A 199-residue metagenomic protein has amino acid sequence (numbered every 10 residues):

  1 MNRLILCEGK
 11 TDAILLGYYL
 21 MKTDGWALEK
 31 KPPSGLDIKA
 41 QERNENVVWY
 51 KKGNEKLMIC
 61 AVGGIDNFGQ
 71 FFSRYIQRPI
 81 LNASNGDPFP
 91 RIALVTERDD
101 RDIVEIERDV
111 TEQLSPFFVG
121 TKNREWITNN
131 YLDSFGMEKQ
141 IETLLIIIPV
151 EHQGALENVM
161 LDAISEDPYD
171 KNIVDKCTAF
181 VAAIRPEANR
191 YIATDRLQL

Functional and structural regions predicted by a protein language model:
M1-G86, A93: RecA-like P-loop NTPase motor core
D87-Q198: Activity-critical C-terminal alpha-helical subdomain
